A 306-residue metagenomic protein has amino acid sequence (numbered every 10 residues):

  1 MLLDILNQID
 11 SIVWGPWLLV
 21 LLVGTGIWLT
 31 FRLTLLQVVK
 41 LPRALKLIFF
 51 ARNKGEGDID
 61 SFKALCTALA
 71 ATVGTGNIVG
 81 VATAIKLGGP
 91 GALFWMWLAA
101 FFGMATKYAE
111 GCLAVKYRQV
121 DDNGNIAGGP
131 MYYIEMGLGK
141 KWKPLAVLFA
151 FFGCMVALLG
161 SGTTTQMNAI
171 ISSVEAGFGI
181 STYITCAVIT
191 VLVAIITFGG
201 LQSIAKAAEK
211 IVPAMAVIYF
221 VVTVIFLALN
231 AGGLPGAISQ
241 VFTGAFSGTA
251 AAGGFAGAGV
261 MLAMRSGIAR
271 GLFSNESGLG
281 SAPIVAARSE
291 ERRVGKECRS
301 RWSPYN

Functional and structural regions predicted by a protein language model:
M1-T75, I85-A92, G103: N-terminal alpha-helical transmembrane segments of multi-pass membrane transport and channel/translocase proteins
W17-W28, D60-T72, G76, L145-N168 (+4 more regions): Hydrophobic, membrane-embedded alpha-helices of multi-pass small-molecule transporters
L21-W28, L33-L45, M167-V174, S181-N230 (+1 more regions): Membrane-interface loop-to-helix entry segments
T25, L29-T30, F102-G124, M131 (+2 more regions): Helix-loop-helix module between adjacent transmembrane segments
R43-K54, Q119-G137, V241-F246, A282-A287 (+1 more regions): Juxtamembrane inter-helical linkers in multi-pass membrane proteins
A64-I126, E135-W142, R299-S300: Membrane-interface helix-loop-helix modules in multi-pass membrane proteins
T67, W95-G103, V115, G124 (+10 more regions): Alpha-helical transmembrane segments of multi-pass membrane proteins, especially transporters and channels
E291-C298, N306: Conserved small/polar residues in nucleotide/adenosyl-binding loops
